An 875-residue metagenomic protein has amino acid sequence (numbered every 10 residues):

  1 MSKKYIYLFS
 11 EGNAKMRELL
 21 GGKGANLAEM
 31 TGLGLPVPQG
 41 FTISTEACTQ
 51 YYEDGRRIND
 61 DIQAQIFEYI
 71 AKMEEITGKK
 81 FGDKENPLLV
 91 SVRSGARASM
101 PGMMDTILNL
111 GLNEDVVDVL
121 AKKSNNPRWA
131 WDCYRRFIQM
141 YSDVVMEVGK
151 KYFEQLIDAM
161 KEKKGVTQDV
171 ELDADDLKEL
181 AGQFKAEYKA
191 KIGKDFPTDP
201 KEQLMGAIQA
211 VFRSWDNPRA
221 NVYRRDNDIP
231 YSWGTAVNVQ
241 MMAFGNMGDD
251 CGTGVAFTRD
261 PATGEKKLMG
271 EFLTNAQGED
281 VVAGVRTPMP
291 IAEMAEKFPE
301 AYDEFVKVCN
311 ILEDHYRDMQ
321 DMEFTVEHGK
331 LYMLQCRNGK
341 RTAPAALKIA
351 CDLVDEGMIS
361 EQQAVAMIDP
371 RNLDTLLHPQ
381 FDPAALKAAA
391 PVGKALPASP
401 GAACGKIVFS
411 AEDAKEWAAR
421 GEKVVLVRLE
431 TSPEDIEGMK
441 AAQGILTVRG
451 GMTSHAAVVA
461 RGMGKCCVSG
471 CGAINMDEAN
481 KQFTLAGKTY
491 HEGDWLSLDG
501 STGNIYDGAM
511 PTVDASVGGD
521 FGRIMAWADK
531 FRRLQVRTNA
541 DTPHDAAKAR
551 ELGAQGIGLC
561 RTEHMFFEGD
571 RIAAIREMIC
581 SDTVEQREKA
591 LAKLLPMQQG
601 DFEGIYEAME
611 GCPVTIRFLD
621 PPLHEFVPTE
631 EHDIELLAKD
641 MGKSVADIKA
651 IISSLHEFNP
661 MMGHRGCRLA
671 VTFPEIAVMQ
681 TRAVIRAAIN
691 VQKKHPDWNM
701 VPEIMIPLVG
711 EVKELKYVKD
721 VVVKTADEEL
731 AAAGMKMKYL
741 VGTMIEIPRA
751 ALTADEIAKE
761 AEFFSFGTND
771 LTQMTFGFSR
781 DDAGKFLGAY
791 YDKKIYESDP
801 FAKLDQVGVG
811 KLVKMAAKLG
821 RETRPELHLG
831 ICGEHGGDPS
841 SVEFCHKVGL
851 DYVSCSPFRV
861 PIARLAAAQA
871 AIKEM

Functional and structural regions predicted by a protein language model:
M1-A389, E422-V425, S432-E437, Q443 (+10 more regions): Nucleotide/phosphate-binding sheet-loop regions of phosphoryl- and nucleotidyl-transfer enzymes
F41, V448-G450, S469-G472, C560 (+2 more regions): Short beta->alpha connector loops at strand-helix junctions that form conserved, small/polar/Pro-enriched
R93, V517, W527-M875: Conserved alpha/beta-domain cores
N238, V408, V425-V427, L446 (+3 more regions): Structural motif
K330-Y332, L429-K440, G444, M452-V458 (+7 more regions): Glycine-rich phosphate/ribose-binding loops and adjacent secondary-structure elements that form binding surfaces
L334-C336, H491-N539, D545: C-terminal domain-closing interface element
M358-A441, N504-M510, F521, M525-D529 (+1 more regions): Protease-associated
